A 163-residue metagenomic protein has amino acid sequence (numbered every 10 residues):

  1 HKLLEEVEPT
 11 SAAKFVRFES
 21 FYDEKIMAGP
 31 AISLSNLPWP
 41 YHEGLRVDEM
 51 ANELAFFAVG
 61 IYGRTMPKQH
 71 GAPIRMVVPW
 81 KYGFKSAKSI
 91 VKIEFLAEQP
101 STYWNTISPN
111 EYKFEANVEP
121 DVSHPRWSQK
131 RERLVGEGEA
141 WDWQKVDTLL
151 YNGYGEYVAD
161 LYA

Functional and structural regions predicted by a protein language model:
H1-A163: Structured, non-membrane catalytic/scaffold regions adjacent to prosthetic-group chemistry
